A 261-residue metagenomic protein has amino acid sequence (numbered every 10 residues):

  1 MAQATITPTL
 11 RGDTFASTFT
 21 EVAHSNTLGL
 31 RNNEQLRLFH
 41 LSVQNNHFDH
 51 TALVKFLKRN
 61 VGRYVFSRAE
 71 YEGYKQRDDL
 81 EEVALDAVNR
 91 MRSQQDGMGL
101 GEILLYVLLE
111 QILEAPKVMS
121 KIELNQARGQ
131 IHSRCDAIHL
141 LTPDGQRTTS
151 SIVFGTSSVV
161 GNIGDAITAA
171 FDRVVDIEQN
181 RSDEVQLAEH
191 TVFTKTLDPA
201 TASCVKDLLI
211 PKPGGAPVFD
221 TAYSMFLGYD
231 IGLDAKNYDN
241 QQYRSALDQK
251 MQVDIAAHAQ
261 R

Functional and structural regions predicted by a protein language model:
A2-E82: A structured, charge-rich N-terminal accessory region that forms the first stable segment of a protein and links
V43, H47, M91-G99, A127: Short, charged/polar micro-motifs that form catalytic or ligand-binding hotspots
D49, L53, G97-L105, N162 (+3 more regions): Short amphipathic alpha-helical segments
S67-D78, G97, L187-T191, R261: Short glycine-rich, low-complexity/disordered patches
R77-Q94: A short, surface-exposed helix-loop junction/capping segment
L100-S133: Extended, Lys/Arg-enriched charged tracts that mediate electrostatic binding to polyanionic substrates
V118, Q126-D207: Glycine- and acidic-residue-rich phosphate-binding/metal-coordinating active-site segment common to enzymes that handle
T168-Q260: Acidic, metal/cofactor-coordinating or nucleic-acid-engaging core segments within structured domains
